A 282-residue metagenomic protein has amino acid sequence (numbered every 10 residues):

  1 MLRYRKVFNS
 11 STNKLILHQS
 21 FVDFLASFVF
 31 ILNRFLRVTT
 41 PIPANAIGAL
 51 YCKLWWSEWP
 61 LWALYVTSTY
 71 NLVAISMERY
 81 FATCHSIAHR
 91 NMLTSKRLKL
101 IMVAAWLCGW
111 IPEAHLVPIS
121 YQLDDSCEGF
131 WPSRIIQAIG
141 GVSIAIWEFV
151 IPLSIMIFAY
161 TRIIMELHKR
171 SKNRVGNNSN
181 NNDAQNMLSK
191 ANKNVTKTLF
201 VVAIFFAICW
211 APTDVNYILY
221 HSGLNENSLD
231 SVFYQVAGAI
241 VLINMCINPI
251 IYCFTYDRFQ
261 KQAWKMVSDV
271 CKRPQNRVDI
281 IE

Functional and structural regions predicted by a protein language model:
Y4-N9, A44-I47, R90-S95, F130-A138 (+2 more regions): Helix-boundary and loop/linker segments of multi-pass membrane transporters
S11-A74, A82: Extracellular TM2-ECL1-early TM3 structural module of rhodopsin-like
L15-V22, M165-T213: Intracellular effector-coupling site of seven-transmembrane GPCRs, centered on the ICL3-to-TM6 transition
Q19, L98-A105, V202, F206 (+1 more regions): Hydrophobic alpha-helical transmembrane segments of polytopic
L25-L32, I111-P118, V150, I157 (+2 more regions): Hydrophobic alpha-helical segments of membrane proteins
T40-A63, N91, K96, W106-V150 (+1 more regions): Loop architecture of class A 7-transmembrane GPCRs
A63-V103: Class A GPCR helix-loop hinge within the 7TM core
I155-M156, F205-I218, Q235-E282: Seventh transmembrane helix
